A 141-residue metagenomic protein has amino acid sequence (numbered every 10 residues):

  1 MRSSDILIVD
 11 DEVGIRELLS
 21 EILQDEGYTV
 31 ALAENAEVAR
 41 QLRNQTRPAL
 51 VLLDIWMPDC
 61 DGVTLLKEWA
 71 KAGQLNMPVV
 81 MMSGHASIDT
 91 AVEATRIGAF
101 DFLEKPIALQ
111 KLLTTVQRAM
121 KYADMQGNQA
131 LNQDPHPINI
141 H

Functional and structural regions predicted by a protein language model:
D10, D54, S83: Active-site residues of response regulator receiver
R16, P58-D59, A72, S83 (+1 more regions): The feature encodes the CheY-like receiver
E17-D25: Charged docking surfaces used in two-component/phosphorelay signaling
G27-E34, L42: Short hydrophobic/Thr-rich beta-strand motif most characteristic of the beta2 strand and flanking loop of CheY-like
N35-V38, D61-T64: Acidic catalytic/metal-coordinating carboxylates
T46-L52, M57, V80: Active-site beta3 strand of CheY-like receiver
D89, L103, I107-Q117: C-terminal output helix
